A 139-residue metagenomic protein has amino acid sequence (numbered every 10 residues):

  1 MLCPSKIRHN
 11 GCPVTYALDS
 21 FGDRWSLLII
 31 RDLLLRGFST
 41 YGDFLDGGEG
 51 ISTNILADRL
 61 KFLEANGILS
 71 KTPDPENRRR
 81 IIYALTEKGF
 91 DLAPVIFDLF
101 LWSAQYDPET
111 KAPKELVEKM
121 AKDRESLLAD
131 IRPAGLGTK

Functional and structural regions predicted by a protein language model:
M1-H9: A detector for short, charged/polar N-terminal pre-domain segments
I7, S39-T40, N77: A conserved beta-turn-beta hairpin within the catalytic core of GNAT-like acetyltransferases that forms part
C12-S52: N-terminal helix-turn-helix DNA-binding core of bacterial DNA-binding proteins
G22, P75-D98: Basic, amphipathic "hinge/linker" alpha-helix immediately C-terminal to the N-terminal HTH DNA-binding motif
L35-S39, F62, G89-F90: Short, charged/polar surface micro-motifs in flexible loops or helix N-caps
F44-R78: Canonical helix-turn-helix DNA-binding module
P94-K139: C-terminal regulatory/oligomerization modules of transcriptional regulators
